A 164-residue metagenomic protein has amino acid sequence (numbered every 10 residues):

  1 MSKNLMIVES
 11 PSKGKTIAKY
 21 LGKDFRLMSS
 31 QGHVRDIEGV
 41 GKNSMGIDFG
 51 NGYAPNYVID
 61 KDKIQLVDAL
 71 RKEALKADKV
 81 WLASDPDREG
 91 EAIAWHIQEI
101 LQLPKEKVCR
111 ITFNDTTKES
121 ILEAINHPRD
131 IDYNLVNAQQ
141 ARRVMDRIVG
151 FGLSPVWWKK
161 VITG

Functional and structural regions predicted by a protein language model:
M1-W158: Intrinsically disordered, low-complexity regulatory segments
V161-G164: Catalytic and ligand-binding motifs that coordinate phosphates/metal ions in nucleic-acid-processing enzymes
